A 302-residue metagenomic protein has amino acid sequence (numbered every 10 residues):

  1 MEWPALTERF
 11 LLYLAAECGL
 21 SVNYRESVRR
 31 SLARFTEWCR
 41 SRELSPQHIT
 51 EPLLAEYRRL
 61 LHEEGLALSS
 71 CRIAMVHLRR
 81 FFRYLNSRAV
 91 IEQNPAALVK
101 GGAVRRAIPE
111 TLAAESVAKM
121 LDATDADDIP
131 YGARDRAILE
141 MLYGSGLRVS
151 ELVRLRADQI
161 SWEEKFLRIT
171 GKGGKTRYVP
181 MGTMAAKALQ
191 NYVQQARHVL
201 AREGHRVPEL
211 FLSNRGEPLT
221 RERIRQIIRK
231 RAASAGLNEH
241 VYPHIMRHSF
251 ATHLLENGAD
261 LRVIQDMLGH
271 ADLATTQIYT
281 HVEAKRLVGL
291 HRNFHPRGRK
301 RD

Functional and structural regions predicted by a protein language model:
M1-D302: Conserved catalytic core of the tyrosine transesterase superfamily
